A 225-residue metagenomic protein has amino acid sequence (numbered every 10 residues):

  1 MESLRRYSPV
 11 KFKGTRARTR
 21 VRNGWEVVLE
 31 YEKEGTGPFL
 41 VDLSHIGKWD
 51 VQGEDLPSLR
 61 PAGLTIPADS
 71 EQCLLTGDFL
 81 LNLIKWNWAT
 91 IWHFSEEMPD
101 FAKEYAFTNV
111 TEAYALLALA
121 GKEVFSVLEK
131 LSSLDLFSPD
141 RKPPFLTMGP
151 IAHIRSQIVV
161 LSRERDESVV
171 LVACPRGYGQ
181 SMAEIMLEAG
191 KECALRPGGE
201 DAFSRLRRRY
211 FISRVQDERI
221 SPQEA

Functional and structural regions predicted by a protein language model:
M1-T76, C193-A225: Acidic, proline/glycine-enriched N-terminal capping motif
P38-R60, T108-D135: Short glycine-/aliphatic-rich beta-strand segments at the starts of folded cytosolic domains
E54-F79, K122, S126-I154: Internal amphipathic helical hairpin motif
E54-L56, W92-M98, K122-V124, P175-Q180: Helix N-cap motif at beta-to-alpha junctions
I66-P67, D100-E112, D135-P139, L187-G198: A common structural junction motif
L83-I84, M98-A102, Q180-E188: Charge-rich, low-aromatic oligomerization/scaffolding segments with amphipathic character
E112-F125, M148-A152, G199-Q216: Short proline/glycine- and acidic-rich turn/helix-capping motifs at secondary-structure junctions
V169-P197: Mixed-charge, glycine-accented linear interaction segment located at domain edges/termini
